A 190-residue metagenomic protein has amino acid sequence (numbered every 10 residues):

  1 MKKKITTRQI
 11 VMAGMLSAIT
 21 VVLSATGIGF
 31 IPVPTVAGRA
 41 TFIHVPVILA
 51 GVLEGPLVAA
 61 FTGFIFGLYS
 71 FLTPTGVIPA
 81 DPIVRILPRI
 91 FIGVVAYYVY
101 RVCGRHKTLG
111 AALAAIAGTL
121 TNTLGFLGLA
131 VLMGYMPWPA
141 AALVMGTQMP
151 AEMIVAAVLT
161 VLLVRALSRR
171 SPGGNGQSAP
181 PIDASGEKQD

Functional and structural regions predicted by a protein language model:
M1-S17, M136, A140-D190: Alpha-helical transmembrane segments and their cytosolic interface
M1-V52, V58: Hydrophobic transmembrane alpha-helices
K2, Q9-S17, V21-L23, T62 (+3 more regions): Short helix-perturbing small/polar motifs within transmembrane alpha-helices
V21, V45-I48, G67, F71-P74 (+5 more regions): Hydrophobic transmembrane alpha-helices of multi-pass small-molecule transporters
L23-G38, F64-V99, A140: Interfacial aromatic-anchored transmembrane helix boundaries in multi-pass membrane proteins
G27-I31, T35, T73, V99 (+3 more regions): Membrane-interfacial segments
A40, H44-V45, R85-R89, G146-M153: Alpha-helical transmembrane segments of polytopic membrane proteins
L57-I65: Transmembrane-helix signature of polytopic, membrane-embedded enzymes that assemble or transfer cell-envelope glycans
